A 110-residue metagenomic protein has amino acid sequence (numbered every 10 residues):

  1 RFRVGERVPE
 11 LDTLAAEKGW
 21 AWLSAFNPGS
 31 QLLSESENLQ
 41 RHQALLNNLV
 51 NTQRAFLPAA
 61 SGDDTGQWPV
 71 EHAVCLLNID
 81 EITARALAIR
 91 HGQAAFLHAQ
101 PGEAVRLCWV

Functional and structural regions predicted by a protein language model:
R1-N47: N-terminal, charge-rich interaction modules
D12-L14, G66, A86-I89: A general structural signal for short secondary-structure junctions and capping/turn motifs
N27, N47-V50, P58-S61, V105-V110: Mature, function-bearing regions of proteins
S34, N38, P101-A104, W109: A generic "folded-domain core" signal
Q43-L57, Q93-A94: Structural alpha-beta junctions
V50-D80: Mid-chain, well-packed structural core segment of small domains
V70-A73, L77-V105: Short, compact, well-ordered microdomains
